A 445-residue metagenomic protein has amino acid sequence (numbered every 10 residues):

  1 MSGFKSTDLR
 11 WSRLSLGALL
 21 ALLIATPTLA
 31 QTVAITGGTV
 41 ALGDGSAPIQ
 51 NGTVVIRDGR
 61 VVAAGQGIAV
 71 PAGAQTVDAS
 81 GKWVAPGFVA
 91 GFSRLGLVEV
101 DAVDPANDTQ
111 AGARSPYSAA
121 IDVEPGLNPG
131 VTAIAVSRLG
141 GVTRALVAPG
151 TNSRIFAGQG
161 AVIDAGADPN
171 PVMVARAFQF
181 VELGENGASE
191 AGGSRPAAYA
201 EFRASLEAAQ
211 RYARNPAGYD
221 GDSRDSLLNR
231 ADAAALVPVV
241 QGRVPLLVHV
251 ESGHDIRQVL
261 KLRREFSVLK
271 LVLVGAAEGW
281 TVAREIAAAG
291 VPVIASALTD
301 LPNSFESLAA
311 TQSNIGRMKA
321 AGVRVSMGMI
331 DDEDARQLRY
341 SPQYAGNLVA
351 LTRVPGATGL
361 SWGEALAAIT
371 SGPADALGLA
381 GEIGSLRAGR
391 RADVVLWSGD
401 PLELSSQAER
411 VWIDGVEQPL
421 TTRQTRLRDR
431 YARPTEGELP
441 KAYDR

Functional and structural regions predicted by a protein language model:
M1-S12: N-terminal secretory signal peptides that target proteins for export/translocation
S15-P27: Bacterial N-terminal signal peptides
T28-T32: Boundary at the C-terminal end of the N-terminal hydrophobic targeting segment
V33-I35, V70-E124: Replace "His-x-His-based motif
G38, L42, A47, G52 (+2 more regions): C-terminal cap of metal-dependent C-N hydrolases
V40, D44-A85: Histidine-rich, glycine-flanked metal-binding segment
V100-D101, D108-R114, A119-A120, P245 (+4 more regions): His/Asp/Glu-enriched, well-ordered alpha-helical/loop segment that forms or immediately abuts the divalent-metal
G130-A133, R138-K270, Q407, A442-D444: Polyanionic/metal-chelating signatures
